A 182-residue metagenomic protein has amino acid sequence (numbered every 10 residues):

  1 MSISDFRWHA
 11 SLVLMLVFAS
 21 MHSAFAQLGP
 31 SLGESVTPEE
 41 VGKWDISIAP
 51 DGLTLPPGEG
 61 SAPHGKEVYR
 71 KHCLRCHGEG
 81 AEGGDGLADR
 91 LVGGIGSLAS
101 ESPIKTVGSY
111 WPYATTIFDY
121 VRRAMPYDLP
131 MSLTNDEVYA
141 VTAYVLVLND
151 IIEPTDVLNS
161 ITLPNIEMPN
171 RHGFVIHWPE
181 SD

Functional and structural regions predicted by a protein language model:
S2-L12: Bacterial N-terminal signal peptides that target proteins for export
S11-M21: Bacterial N-terminal signal peptides
A24-A26: Boundary at the C-terminal end of the N-terminal hydrophobic targeting segment
S31-V68, G84, P126-P130: Electrostatic cytochrome c docking/interface patches
E40, S61, Y113, I117 (+1 more regions): Stable alpha-helical elements in mature extracytoplasmic
G65, Y69-G80, L91, V141-V145: The canonical Cys-X-X-Cys-His
K66, E82-F118, R122, P126: Gly/Gly-Pro-rich "capping" loops immediately C-terminal to redox-active cysteine motifs in periplasmic/lumenal
D128-D182: Flexible coil segments in periplasmic/lumen-exposed cytochrome c-class electron-transfer proteins
